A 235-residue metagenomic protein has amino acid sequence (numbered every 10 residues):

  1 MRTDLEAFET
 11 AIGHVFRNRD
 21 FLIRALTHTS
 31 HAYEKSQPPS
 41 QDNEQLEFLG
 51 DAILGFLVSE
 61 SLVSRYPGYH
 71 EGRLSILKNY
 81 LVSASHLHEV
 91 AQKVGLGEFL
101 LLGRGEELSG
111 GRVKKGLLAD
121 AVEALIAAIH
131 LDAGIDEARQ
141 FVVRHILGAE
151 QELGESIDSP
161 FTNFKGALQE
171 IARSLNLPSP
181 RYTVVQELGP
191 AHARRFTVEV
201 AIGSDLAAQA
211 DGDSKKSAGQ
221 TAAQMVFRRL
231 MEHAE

Functional and structural regions predicted by a protein language model:
M1-E235: Double-stranded RNA-binding/processing signature
